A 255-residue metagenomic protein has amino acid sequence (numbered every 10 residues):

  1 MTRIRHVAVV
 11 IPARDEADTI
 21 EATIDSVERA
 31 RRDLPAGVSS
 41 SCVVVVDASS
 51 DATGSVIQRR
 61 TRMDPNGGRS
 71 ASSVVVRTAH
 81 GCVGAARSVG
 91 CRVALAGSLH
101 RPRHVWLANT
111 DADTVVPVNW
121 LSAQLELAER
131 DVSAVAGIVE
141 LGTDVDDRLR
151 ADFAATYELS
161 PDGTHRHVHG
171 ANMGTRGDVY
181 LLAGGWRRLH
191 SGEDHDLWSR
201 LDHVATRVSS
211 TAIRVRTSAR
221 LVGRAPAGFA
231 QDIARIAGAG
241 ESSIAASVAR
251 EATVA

Functional and structural regions predicted by a protein language model:
E16-R32: Short, well-formed alpha-helical segments that are part of the catalytic scaffolds of diverse glycosyltransferases
D18-A22, D51-R60: Acidic helix N-cap motif at the loop->helix transition within catalytic regions of sugar-transfer enzymes
V46-S55, H80: A conserved acidic beta->alpha catalytic loop
A52, R103-E126: Acidic donor-binding/catalytic loop of UDP-sugar-dependent glycosyltransferases, especially processive GT2
T78-P102: Glycine-rich, basic loop-to-helix element that forms the pyrophosphate-binding segment of sugar-nucleotide handling
N119-D147: Conserved donor NDP-sugar-binding/catalytic core segment of glycosyltransferases
Y157-G174: A recurrent flexible, glycine/aromatic-enriched loop bordering the glycosyltransferase active site that acts as
S191-L197: Acidic donor-binding loop at a coil-to-helix junction in glycosyltransferase catalytic cores that engages
